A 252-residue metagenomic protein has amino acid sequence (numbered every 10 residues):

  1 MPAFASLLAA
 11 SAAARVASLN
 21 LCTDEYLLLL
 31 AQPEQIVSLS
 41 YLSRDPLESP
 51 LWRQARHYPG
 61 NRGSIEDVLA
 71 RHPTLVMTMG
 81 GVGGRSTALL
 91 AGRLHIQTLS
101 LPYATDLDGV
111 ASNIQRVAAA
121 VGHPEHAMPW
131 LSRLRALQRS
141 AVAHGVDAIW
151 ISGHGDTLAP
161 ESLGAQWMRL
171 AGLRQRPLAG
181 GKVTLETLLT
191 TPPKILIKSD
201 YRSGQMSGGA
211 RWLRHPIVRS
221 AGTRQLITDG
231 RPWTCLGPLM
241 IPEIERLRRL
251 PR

Functional and structural regions predicted by a protein language model:
R15, L75, R85-D156, P177-A179 (+1 more regions): Extracytoplasmic substrate-binding proteins
R15-S86, R176: A short, structured surface patch at a secondary-structure boundary
N20, S40, G80-G81, G180 (+3 more regions): Short secondary-structure boundary segments
D24-L29, R44-S49, T78, I151 (+4 more regions): Short, solvent-exposed loop/turn elements at domain surfaces
Q32, Q54, R93-I96, A171 (+1 more regions): Short, structured coil segments at secondary-structure junctions
L42-L47, Q54-A55, L158-V183: Alpha-helical, coiled-coil/dimerization segments enriched in small aliphatic residues
H57-G60, S64-T78, I96, T184-Y201: Proline-aspartate-enriched helix->loop->beta-strand connector
V82-R93, K198-L213: A ligand-binding cleft/hinge motif common to bilobed small-molecule-binding domains
